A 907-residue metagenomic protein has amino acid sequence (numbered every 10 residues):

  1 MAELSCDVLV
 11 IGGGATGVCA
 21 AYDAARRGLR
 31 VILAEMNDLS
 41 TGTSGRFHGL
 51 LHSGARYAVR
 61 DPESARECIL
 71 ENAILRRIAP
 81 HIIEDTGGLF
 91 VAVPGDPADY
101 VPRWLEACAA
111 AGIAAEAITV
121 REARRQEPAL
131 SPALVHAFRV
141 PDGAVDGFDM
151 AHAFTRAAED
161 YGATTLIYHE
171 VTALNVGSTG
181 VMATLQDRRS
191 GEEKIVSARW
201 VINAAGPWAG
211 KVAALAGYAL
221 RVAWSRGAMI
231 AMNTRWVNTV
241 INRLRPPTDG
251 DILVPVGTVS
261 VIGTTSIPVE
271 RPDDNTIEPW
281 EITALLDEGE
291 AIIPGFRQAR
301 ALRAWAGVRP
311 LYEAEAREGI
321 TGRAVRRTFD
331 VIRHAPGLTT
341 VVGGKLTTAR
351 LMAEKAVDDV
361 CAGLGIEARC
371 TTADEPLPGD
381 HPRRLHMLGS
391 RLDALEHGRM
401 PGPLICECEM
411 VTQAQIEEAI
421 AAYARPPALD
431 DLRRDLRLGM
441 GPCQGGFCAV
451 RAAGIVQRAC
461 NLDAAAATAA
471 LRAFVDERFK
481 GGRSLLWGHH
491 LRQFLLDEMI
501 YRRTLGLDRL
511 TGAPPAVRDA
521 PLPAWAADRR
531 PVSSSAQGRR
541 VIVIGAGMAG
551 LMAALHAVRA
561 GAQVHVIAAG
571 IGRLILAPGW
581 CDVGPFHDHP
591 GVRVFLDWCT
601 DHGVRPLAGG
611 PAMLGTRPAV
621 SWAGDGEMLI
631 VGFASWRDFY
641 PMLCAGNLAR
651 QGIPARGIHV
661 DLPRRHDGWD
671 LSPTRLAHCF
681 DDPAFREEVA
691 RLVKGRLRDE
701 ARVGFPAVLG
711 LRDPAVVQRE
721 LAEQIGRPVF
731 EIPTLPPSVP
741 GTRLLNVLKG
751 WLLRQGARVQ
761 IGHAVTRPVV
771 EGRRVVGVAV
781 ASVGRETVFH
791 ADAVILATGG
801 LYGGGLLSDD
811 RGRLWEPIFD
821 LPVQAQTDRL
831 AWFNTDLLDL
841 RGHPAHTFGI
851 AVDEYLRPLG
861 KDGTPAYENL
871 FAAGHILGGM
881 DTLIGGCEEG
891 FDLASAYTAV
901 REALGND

Functional and structural regions predicted by a protein language model:
L4-C6, G191-W200, G784-A793, A866: Core beta-strand elements of the Rossmann-like FAD/NAD(P) dinucleotide-binding domain in flavoenzyme oxidoreductases
I11, V196-G206, I542-I544, F789-G799: Short hydrophobic core segments
A25-G45, V558-L576: Glycine-rich FAD pyrophosphate-binding loop
G49-Q126, Q493, G579-W636, P641-L648: Dinucleotide-binding Rossmann-like beta1-alpha1 core, especially the glycine-rich loop that anchors the ADP
D85-F90, R124-Y161, M182, T265-P272 (+6 more regions): Helix-loop-beta segment of a Rossmann-like dinucleotide-binding subdomain
F138-R199, A645-A649, E687-L697, G710-R767: Helical element adjacent to the flavin cofactor pocket in flavoenzyme catalytic cores
G147, R221-A228, T234-W236, V240 (+8 more regions): C-terminal catalytic lobe of FAD-dependent flavoproteins
N203-G217, L796-G812: Flavin (primarily FAD) binding-site architecture
